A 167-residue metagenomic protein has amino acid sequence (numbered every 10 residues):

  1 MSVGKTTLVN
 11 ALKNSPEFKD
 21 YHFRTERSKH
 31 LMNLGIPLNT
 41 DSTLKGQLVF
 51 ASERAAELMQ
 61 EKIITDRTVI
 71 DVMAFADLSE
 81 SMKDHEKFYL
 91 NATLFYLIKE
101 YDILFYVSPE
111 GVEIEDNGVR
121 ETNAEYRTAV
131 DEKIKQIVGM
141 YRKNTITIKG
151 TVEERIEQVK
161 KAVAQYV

Functional and structural regions predicted by a protein language model:
S2: Walker A (P-loop) phosphate-binding loop of P-loop NTPases
K5: Conserved lysine of the Walker
L8: Hydrophobic positions on the alpha1 helix immediately C-terminal to the Walker A/P-loop
K13-A56: Conserved substrate/cofactor phosphate-moiety recognition/catalytic segment in nucleotide-dependent phosphotransferases
E26, R67-V69, Y106-G111: Short loop/turn segments at strand-loop or loop-helix junctions that form parts of catalytic or ligand-binding pockets
Q47-K99: Glycine-rich phosphate-binding loop used to anchor ATP phosphates in small-molecule kinases, encompassing both
E80-E153, E157-Q158: A glycine- and Lys/Arg-enriched "phosphate-lid" helix/loop adjacent to the NTP-binding pocket of small-molecule kinases
Q158-Y166: C-terminal alpha-helix
